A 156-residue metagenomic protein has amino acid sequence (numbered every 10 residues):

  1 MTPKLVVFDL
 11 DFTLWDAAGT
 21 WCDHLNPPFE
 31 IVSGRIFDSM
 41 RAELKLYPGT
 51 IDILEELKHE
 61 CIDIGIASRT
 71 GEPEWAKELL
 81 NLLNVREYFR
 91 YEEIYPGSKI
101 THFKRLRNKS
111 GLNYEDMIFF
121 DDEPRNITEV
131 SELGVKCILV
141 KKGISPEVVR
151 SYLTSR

Functional and structural regions predicted by a protein language model:
T2-G19: Asp-based phosphoryl-transfer active-site loop
T13, T20, E72, R125 (+1 more regions): Conserved Rossmann-like nucleotide-cofactor binding loop
D16-P48: Metal-dependent phosphoesterase signature
R35-G65, E74-K77, G97-T101: Short, acidic loop-to-helix structural element flanking the phosphoryl-transfer center in phosphate-processing enzymes
G49, T70-G71, G97-S98, D122 (+1 more regions): Short beta->alpha linker loops
L54-H59, R107, I127, S131: Surface-exposed amphipathic alpha-helices with a cationic face
A67-I118: Substrate-recognition "cap/lid" segment bordering the active-site pocket of phosphatases
Y114-S155: Acidic, Mg2+-coordinating phosphoryl-transfer loop and its flanking beta/alpha structural elements, shared across
